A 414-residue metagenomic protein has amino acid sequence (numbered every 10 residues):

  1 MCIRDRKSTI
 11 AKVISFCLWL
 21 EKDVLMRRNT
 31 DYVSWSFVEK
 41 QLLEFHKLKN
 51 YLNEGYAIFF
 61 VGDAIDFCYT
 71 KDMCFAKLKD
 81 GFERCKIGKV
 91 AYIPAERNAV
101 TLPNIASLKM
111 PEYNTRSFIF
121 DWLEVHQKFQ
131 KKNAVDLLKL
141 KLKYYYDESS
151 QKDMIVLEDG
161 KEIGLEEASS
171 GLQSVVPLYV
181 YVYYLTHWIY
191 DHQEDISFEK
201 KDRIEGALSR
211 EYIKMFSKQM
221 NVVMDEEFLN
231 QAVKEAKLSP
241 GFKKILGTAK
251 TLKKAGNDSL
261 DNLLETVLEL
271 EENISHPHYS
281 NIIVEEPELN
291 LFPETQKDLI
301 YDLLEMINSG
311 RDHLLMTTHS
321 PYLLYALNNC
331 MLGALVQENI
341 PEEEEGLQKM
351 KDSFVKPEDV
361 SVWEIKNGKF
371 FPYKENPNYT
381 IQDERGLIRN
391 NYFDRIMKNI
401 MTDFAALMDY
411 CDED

Functional and structural regions predicted by a protein language model:
M1-E158, W188-Y190, E194, L229 (+8 more regions): P-loop NTPase switch/coupling surface
E148-E294: Conserved ABC ATPase signature
L291-P293, L323-A326: Short acidic/glycine-rich loop or secondary-structure boundary segments that cap or lie
D298-L303: Conserved hydrophobic alpha-helix in the ABC-type ATPase nucleotide-binding domain
H313-T317: Conserved H-loop
T318-Y322: Conserved H-loop
P357-V360: Interdomain hinge/linker at the junction between the two RecA-like core domains of SF2 helicases
